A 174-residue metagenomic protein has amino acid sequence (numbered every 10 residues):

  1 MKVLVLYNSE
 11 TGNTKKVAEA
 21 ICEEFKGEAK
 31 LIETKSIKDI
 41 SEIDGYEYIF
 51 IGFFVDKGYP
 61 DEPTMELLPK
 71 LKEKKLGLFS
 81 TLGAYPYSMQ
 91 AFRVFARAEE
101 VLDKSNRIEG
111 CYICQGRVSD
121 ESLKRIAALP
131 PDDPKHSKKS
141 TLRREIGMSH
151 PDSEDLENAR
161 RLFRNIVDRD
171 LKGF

Functional and structural regions predicted by a protein language model:
M1-K2, R164: Secondary-structure boundary/capping motif
K2-E24: N-terminal beta1-alpha1 ligand-phosphate binding loop
N8-G12, I37, F54-G58: Short, surface-exposed acidic/glycine-rich loop or hinge patches that mediate macromolecular interfaces
E24-E28, I32, Y46-F174: FMN-binding flavodoxin-like domain, especially the glycine-rich phosphate-binding loop
K38-G45: Short amphipathic alpha-helix with an adjacent loop that forms part of the alpha/beta core around
